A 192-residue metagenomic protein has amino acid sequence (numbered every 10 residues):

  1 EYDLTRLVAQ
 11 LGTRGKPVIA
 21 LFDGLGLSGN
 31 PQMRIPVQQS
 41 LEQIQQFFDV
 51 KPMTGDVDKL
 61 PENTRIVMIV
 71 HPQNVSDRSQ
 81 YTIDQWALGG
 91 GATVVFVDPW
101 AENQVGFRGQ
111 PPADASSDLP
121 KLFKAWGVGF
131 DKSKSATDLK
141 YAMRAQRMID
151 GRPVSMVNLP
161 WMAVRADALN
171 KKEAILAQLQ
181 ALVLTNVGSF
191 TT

Functional and structural regions predicted by a protein language model:
E1-T192: Short, surface-exposed patches at the edges or C-terminal ends of soluble domains, predominantly
